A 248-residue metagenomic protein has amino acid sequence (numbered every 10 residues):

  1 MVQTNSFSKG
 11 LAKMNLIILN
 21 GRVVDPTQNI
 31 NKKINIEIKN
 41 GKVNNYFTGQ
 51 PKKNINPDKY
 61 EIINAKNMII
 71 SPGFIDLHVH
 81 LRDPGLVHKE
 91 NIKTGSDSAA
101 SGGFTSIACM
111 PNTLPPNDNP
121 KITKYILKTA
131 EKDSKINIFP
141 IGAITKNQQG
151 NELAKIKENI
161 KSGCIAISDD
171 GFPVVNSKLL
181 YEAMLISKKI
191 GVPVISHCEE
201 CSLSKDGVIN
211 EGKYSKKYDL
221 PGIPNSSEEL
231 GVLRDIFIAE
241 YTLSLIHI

Functional and structural regions predicted by a protein language model:
M1-N56: N-terminal metal-binding scaffold of metallo-dependent hydrolase/deaminase domains
K52-I70: Active-site metal-binding motif and surrounding structural segment of the metallo-beta-lactamase
M68-A130: Metal-associated gating/positioning segment near the N- to mid-region
G73-V79, I107, I138-G142, I167-S168 (+1 more regions): Hydrophobic faces of well-ordered beta-strands that scaffold small-molecule active sites in alpha/beta enzyme cores
G102-F104, K128-N137, E200-T242: Active-site gating loops and adjacent loop-to-helix segments of metal-dependent hydrolytic enzymes
P120-I136, I186-S196: Alpha-helix-loop-beta-strand connector modules within alpha/beta enzyme cores
K132, F139-G142, N147-A183: Active-site gating/metal-coordination segments in enzymes
H247-I248: Conserved small/polar residues in nucleotide/adenosyl-binding loops
